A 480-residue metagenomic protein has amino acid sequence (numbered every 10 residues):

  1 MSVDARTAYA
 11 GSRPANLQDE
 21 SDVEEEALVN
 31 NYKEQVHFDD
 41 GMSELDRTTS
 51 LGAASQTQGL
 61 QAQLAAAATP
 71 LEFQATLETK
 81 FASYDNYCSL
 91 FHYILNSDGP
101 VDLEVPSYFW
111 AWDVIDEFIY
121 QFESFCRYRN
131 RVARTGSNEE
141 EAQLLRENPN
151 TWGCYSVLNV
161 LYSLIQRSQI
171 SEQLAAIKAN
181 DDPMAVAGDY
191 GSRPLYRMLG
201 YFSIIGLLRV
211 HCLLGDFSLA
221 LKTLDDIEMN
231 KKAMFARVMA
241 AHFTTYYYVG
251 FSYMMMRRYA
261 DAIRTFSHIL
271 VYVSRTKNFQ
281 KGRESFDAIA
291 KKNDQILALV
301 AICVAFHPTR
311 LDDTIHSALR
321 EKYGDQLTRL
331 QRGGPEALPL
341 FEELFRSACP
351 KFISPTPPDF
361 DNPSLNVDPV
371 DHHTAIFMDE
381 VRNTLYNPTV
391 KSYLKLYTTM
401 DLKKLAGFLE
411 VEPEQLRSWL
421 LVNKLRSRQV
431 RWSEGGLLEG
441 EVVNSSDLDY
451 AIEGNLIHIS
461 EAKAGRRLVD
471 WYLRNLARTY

Functional and structural regions predicted by a protein language model:
M1-Y480: Extended alpha-helical scaffold regions
